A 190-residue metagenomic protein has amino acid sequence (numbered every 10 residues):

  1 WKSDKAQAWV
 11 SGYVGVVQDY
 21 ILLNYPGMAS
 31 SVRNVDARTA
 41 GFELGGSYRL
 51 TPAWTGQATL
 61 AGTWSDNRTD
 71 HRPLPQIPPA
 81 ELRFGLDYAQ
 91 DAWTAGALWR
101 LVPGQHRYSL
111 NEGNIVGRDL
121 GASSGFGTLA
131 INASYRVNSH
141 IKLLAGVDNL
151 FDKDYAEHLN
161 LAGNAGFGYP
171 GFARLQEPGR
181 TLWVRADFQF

Functional and structural regions predicted by a protein language model:
K2-V17, L23-P26, V32-L110, F151: Gram-negative outer-membrane beta-barrel transporters
D4, D36-R38, P78, G125-G127 (+2 more regions): Residue-level preference for beta-strand/loop junctions
N24-S31, D66-T69, E112-D119, G127 (+1 more regions): Extracytoplasmic loops and strand-loop junctions of Gram-negative outer membrane beta-barrel proteins
T39, R83, S123, L144 (+1 more regions): Short glycine/serine/threonine-biased micro-segments
G56, L101-L110, S134-F190: C-terminal beta-signal and adjacent terminal beta-strands/loops of Gram-negative outer-membrane beta-barrel proteins
L74, L120-S123: Outer-membrane beta-barrel proteins
L86, I131-S134: Short, basic/aromatic-rich helical patch in the C-terminal catalytic core of site-specific tyrosine
